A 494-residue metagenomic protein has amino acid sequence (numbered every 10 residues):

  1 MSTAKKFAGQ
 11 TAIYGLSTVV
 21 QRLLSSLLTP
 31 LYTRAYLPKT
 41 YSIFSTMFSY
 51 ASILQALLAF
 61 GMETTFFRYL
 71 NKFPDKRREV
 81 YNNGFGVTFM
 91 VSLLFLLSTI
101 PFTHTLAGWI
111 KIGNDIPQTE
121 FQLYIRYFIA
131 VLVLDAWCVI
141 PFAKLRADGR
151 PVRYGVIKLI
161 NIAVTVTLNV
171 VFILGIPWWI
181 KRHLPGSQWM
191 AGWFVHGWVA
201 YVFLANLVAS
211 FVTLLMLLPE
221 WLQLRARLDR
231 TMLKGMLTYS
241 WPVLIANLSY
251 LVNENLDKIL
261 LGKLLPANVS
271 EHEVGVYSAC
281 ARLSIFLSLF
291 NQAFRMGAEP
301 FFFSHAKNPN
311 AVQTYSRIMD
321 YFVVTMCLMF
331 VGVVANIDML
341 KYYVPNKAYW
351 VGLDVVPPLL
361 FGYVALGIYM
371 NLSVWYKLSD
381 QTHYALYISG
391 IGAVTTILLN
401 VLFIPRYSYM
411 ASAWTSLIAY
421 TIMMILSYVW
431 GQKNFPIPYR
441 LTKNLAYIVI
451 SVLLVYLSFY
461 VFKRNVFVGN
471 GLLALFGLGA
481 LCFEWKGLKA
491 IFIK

Functional and structural regions predicted by a protein language model:
M1-S26, R78, N82, T119-F121 (+4 more regions): N-terminal membrane topogenesis motif
M1-T3, F7, I180-Y201, L214-E254 (+3 more regions): Interhelical loop/hinge segments that connect adjacent transmembrane helices in multipass membrane
T3-T64, V91-T103, I112, V131 (+2 more regions): Signature of the first transmembrane helix
S26-T40, A107-I112, L248-F286, F301-S304 (+1 more regions): Helix-terminus/linker motif at the lipid-water interface of multi-pass membrane proteins
Y69, L134-I157, W221, L360-I391 (+1 more regions): Membrane-interface junctions at transmembrane-helix termini in multi-pass inner-membrane proteins
N71-V87, V276-S389: Specific pore-lining/lateral-gate transmembrane helices of multi-pass inner-membrane transport and insertion machines
R126, G155-W221, I391-T396, Y409-W430 (+1 more regions): Hydrophobic alpha-helical transmembrane segments
S458-K494: Membrane-proximal transmembrane or re-entrant/amphipathic helices at the cytosolic face
